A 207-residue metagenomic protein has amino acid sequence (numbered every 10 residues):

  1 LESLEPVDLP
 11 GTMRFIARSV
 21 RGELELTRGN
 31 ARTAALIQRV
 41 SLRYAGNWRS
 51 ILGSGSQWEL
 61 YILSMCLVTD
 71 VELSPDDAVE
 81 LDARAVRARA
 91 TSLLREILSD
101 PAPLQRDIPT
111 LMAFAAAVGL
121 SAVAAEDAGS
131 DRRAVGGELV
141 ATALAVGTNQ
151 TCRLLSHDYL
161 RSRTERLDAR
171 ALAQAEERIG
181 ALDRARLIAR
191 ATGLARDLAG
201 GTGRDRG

Functional and structural regions predicted by a protein language model:
L1-L9, R39-L52, A85-Q105, A141-T148: Amphipathic alpha-helical segments of tetratricopeptide repeats
D8-P10, W48-Q57, A102-T110, D131 (+2 more regions): Short coil/turn linker motifs that delimit alpha-helical repeat modules in TPR/alpha-solenoid proteins
P10-N30, A34, S41, G55-D76 (+2 more regions): Tandem amphipathic alpha-helical repeat scaffolds
A31, E80-A83, R87, S130-R133: TPR-repeat structural position
T33, I37, L81, L94 (+2 more regions): Extended hydrophobic/Leu-rich segments
D76-A83, R106-T110, G129: Short, surface-exposed loop/turn motifs that are enriched in glycine and acidic residues and include a nearby proline
R87-L94, F114-V118, R133-G136, V140: A general structural signal for well-ordered alpha-helical packing
A122, A128-G207: C-terminal non-catalytic interaction modules
